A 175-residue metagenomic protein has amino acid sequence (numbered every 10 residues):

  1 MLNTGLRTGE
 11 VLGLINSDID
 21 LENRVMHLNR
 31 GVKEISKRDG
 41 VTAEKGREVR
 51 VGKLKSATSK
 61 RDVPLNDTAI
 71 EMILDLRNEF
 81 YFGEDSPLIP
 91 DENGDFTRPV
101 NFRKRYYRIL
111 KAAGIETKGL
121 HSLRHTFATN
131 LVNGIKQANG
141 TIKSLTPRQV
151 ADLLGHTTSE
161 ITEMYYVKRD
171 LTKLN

Functional and structural regions predicted by a protein language model:
N3-E10, N101, R105-R108, R124-T157 (+1 more regions): C-terminal catalytic core of tyrosine-transesterase DNA break-rejoin enzymes
G13-N78: Conserved tyrosine-mediated DNA breakage-rejoining catalytic core shared by Y-recombinases
L14-S17, T126, R169: Structural detector for helix-capping/boundary residues
V32, L154-N175: Catalytic-site neighborhood detector that most strongly recognizes the C-terminal catalytic loop/helix of tyrosine
R50-K60, P90-T97, G114-S122, G134-T141: Short, contiguous acidic/charged loop-to-helix segments that flank catalytic cores in large enzymes
P64-E116: Active-site/catalytic core of tyrosine-dependent DNA strand-transfer enzymes
